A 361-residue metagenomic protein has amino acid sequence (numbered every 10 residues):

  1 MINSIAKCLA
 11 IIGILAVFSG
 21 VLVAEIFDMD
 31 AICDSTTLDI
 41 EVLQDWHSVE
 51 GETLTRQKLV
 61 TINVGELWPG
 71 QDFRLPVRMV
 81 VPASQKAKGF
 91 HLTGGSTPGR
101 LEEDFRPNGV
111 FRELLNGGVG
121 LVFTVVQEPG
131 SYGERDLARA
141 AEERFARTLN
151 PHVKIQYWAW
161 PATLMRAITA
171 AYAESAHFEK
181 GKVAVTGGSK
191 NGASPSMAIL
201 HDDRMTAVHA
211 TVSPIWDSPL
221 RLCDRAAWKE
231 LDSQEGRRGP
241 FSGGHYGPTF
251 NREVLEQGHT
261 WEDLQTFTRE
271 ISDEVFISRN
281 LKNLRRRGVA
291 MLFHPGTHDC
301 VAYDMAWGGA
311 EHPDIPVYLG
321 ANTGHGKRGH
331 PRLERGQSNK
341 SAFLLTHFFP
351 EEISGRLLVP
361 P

Functional and structural regions predicted by a protein language model:
L9-G20: Bacterial N-terminal signal peptides
E25-R56, N63-W68, F73, G99-F105 (+1 more regions): Alpha/beta-hydrolase-fold serine-hydrolase catalytic core, especially in secreted/extracellular enzymes
P76-V77, A87-T97: Short beta-strand element of the alpha/beta-hydrolase
P98-L101, R112-E113, V119-A162, D217-A227: Cap/lid segment of the alpha/beta-hydrolase catalytic domain
R147-A162, R166-S189: Gly/Ser-rich "nucleophile elbow"/oxyanion-hole loop immediately N-terminal to the catalytic nucleophile in hydrolases
G187-M197: Glycine-rich nucleophile elbow surrounding the catalytic serine of serine-hydrolase chemistry
M197-T260, L319: Hydrolase active-site cap/lid region
G258-N322: Serine-hydrolase catalytic core
